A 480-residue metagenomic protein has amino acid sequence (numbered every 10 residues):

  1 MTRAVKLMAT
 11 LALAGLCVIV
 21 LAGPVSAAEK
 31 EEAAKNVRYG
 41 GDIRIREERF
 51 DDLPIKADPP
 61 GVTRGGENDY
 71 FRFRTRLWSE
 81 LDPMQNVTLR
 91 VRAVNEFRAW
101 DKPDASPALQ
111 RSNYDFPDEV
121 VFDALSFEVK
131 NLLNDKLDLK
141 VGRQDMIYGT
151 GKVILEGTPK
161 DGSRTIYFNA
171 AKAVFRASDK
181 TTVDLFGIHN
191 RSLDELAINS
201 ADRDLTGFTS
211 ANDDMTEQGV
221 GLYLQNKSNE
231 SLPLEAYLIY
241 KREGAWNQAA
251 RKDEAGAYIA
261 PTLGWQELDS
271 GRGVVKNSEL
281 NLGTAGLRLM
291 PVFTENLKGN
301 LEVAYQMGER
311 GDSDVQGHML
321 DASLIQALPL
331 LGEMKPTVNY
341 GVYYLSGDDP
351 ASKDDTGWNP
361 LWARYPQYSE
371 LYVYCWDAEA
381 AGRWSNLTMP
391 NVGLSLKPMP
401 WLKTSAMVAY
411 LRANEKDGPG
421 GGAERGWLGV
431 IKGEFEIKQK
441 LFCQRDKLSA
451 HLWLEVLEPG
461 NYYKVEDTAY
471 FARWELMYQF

Functional and structural regions predicted by a protein language model:
M1-A12: Bacterial N-terminal signal peptides that target proteins for export
T10-V20: Bacterial N-terminal signal peptides
V25-M146, F168-R176, V183, N226-S228 (+4 more regions): Beta-barrel outer-membrane channel/assembly domains of diderm bacteria
G61, W100-F122, L132-E279, G283-A285 (+1 more regions): Surface-exposed coil loops of outer-membrane beta-barrel proteins
S79, Y148-T150, G347-A351: Secretory-pathway/luminal and periplasmic proteins that interact with or process carbohydrate-rich
K241-A245, R251-G256, Y305-D312, V342-L361 (+1 more regions): Outer-membrane beta-barrel translocator/channel fold
D314-P366: Long, well-ordered mid-to-C-terminal structural blocks that present hydrophobic/aromatic surfaces
